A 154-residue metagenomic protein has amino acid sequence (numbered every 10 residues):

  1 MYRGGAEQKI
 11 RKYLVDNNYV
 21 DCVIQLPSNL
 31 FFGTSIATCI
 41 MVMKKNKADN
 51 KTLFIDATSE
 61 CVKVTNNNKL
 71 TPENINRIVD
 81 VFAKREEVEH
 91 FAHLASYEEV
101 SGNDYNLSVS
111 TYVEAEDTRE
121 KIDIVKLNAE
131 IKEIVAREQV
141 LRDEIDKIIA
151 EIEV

Functional and structural regions predicted by a protein language model:
M1-V154: A conserved structural/catalytic subdomain of Rossmann-like adenosyl-cofactor enzymes
